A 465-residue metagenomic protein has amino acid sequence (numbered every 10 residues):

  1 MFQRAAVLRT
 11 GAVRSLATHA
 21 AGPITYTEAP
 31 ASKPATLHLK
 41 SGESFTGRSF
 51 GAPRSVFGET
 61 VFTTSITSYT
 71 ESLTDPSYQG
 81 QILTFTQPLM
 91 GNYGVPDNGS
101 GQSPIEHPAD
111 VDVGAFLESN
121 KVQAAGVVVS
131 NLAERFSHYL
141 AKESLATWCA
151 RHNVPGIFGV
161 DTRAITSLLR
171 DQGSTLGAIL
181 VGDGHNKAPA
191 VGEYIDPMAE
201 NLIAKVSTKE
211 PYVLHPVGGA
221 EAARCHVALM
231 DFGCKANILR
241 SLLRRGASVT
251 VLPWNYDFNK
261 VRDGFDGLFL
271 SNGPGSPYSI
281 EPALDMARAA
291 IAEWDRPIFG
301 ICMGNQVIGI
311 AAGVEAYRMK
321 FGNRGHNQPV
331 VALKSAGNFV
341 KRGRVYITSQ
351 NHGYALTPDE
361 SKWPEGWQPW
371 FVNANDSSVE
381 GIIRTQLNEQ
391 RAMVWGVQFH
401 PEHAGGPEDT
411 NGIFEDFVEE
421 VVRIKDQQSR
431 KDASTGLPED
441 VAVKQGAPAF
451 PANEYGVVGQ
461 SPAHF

Functional and structural regions predicted by a protein language model:
M1-V13: N-terminal chloroplast transit peptides
L16-T27, A31, T67-T70, P76 (+9 more regions): Amide-donor transfer/coupling interface in amidating biosynthetic enzymes
A17-G51: Short, Gly/Pro- and small/polar-rich lid/capping loops
L39, F62, T84-F85, V129 (+3 more regions): General beta-strand structural signal in soluble alpha/beta enzymes
G51-Y69: N-terminal amphipathic, basic-rich helices that act as targeting or association modules
F269-S279: Short glycine/threonine-rich loop/turn motifs
G300, G304, G309: Gly/Ala-rich beta-loop-alpha elbow adjacent to hydrolase catalytic centers
